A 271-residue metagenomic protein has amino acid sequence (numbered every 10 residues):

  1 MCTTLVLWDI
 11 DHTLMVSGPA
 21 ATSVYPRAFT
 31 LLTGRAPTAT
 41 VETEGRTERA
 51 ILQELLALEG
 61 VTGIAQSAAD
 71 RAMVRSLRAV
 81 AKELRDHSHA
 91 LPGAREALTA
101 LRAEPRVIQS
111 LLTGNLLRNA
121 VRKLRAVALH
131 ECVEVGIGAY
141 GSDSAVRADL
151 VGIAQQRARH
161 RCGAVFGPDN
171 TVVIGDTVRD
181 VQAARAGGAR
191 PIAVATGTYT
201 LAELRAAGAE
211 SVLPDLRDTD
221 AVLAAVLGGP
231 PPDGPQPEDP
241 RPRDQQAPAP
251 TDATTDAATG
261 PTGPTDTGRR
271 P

Functional and structural regions predicted by a protein language model:
M1-E44, Q53-L58: Active-site neighborhood of HAD-like aspartate-dependent phosphohydrolases
M1-W8, N170, A224, G229-T255 (+1 more regions): Non-catalytic pre-domain segments flanking phosphatase-related domains
T13, A94-V127, I137-A145: Substrate-recognition element of Asp-dependent hydrolases with the DxDx(T/V) motif
T40, E44, S67-D70, E131-V146 (+1 more regions): A short, structured active-site edge motif that brings together acidic residues
L56-T99, E104: Metal-dependent phosphoesterase signature
A139, S211-L216: Short acidic-hydrophobic, aromatic-tinged amphipathic segments that line or gate anion-handling sites
A148, G152-V181: Conserved Lys-Pro-Asp/Glu-containing loop-to-beta segment of HAD-superfamily phosphomonoesterases, centered on
V173-S211: Acidic, Mg2+-coordinating phosphoryl-transfer loop and its flanking beta/alpha structural elements, shared across
